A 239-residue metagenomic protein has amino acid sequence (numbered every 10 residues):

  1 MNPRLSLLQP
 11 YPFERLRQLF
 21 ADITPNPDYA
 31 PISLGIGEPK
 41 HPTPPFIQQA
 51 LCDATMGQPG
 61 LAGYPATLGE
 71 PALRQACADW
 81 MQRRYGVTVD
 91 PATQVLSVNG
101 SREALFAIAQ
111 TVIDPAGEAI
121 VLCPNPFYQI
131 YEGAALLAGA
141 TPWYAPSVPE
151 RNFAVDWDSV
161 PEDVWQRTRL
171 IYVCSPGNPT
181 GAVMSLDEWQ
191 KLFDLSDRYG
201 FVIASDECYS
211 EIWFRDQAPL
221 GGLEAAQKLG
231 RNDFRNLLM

Functional and structural regions predicted by a protein language model:
N2, S6-E103: N-terminal small-domain helix-loop-helix segment of the aminotransferase-like
P27, N232-D233: A generic structural signal for short, non-catalytic loop/turn and secondary-structure boundary residues
P31-S33, G63, P142-Y144, L237-M239: Conserved beta-strand scaffold positions in the cores of enzyme catalytic domains, especially in NTP/NDP-utilizing
M56-D194, E211-N232: Conserved core of the PLP fold type I
I120, F201-V202: Short glycine-centered segments of the SAM/dcSAM-binding site in methyltransferase folds
R169-L170, V202, L238: Short, Asp-centered acidic motifs that coordinate Mg2+ and/or phosphate in catalytic or ligand-binding sites
E207: Walker B catalytic acidic pair
